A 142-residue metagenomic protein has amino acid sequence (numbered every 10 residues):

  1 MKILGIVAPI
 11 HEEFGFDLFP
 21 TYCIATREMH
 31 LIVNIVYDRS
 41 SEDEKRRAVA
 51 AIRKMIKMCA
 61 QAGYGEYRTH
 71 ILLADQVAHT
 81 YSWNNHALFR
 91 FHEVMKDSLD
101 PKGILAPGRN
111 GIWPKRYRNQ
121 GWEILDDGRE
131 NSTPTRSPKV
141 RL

Functional and structural regions predicted by a protein language model:
M1-L142: Conserved glycine-rich FAD pyrophosphate-binding loop
